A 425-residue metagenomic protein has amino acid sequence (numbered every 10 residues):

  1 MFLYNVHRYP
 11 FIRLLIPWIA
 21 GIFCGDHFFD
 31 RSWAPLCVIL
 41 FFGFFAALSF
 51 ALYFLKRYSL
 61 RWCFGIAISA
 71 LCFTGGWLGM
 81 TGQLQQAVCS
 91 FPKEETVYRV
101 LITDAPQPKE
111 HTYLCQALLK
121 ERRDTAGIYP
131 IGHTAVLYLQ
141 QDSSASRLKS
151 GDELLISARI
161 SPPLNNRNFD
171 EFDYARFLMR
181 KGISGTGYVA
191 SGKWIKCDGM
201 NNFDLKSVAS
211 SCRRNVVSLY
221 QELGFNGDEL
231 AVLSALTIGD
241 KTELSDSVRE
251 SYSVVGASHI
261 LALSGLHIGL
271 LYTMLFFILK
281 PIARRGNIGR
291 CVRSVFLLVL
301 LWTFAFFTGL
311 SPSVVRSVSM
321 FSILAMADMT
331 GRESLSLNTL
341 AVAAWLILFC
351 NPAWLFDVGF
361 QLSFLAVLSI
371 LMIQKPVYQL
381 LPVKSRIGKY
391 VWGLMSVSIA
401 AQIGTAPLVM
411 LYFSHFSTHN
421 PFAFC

Functional and structural regions predicted by a protein language model:
M1-K93, R316: N-terminal leader/targeting segments
F2-Y4, Y58-W62, A70-H259: Membrane-interface helix/helix-cap signal primarily in integral membrane proteins
R13, G21, L55-Y58, G187 (+2 more regions): Hydrophobic alpha-helical transmembrane segments in multi-pass membrane proteins
D30, L233, G265: Residue-level "edge-of-site" marker
F42, S150, N168, R180-I183 (+3 more regions): Juxtamembrane helix-loop transition sites at the ends of transmembrane segments in multi-pass membrane proteins
